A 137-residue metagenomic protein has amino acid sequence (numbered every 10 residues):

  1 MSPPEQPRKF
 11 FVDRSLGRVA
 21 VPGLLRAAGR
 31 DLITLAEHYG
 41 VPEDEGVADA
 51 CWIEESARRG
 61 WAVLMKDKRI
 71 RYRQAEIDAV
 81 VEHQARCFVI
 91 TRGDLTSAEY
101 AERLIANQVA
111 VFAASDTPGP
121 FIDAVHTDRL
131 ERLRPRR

Functional and structural regions predicted by a protein language model:
M1-A28, E37-H38, I90-R137: Non-catalytic interface/targeting segments
S15-R18, G40-G46, D67-R73: Acidic, metal-coordinating catalytic cores used for nucleic-acid/nucleotide bond scission and strand-transfer chemistry
D31, E37-H38, D44, R58 (+2 more regions): Catalytic phosphate/metal-binding cores of nucleic-acid and nucleotide-processing enzymes, i.e., regions that mediate
I33, L64, R86-F88, D123: Hydrophobic/aromatic beta-strand patches that form the interior of the parallel beta-sheet core in alpha/beta enzyme
A48-A50, D78-E82, R103-I105: Short low-complexity, flexible loop/linker segments enriched in glycine and/or proline with clustered acidic
D49, S56-A57, A62-E76: Acidic, metal-binding active-site segment of PIN/NYN-like and related structure-specific nucleases
A57, Y72-H83, F88-L95: Nuclease catalytic cores that cleave nucleic-acid phosphodiester bonds, predominantly acidic two-metal-ion
